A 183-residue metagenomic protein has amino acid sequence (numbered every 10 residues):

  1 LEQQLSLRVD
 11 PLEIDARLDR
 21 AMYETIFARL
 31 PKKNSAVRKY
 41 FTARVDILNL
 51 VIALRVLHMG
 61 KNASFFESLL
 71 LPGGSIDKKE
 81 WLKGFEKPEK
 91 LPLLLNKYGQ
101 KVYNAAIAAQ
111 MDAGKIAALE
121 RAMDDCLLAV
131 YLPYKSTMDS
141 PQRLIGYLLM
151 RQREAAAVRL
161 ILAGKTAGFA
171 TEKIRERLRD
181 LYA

Functional and structural regions predicted by a protein language model:
L1-A183: Extended alpha-helical surfaces
